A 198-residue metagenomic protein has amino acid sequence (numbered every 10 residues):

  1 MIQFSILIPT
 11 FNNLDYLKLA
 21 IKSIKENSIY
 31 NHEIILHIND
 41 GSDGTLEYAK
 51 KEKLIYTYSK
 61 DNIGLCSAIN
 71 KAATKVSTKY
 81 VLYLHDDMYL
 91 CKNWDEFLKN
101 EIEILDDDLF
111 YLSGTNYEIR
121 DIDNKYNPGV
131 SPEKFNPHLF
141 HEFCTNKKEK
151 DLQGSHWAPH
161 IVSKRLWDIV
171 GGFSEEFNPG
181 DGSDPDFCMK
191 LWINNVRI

Functional and structural regions predicted by a protein language model:
Q3-S5, E33, D186: Cell-envelope/extracellular polymer assembly enzymes that use nucleotide-activated donors
K22-N31: Short, acidic, metal-binding catalytic loop of nucleotide-sugar glycosyltransferases
Y30, I38-L46: A conserved acidic beta->alpha catalytic loop
S59-V76: Glycine-rich, basic loop-to-helix element that forms the pyrophosphate-binding segment of sugar-nucleotide handling
C66, F140-R165: A recurrent flexible, glycine/aromatic-enriched loop bordering the glycosyltransferase active site that acts as
V81: Short aromatic/hydrophobic "clamp" motif used to bind/position activated sugar donors
K92-S131: Conserved donor NDP-sugar-binding/catalytic core segment of glycosyltransferases
Q153-G171, E176-I198: A short, conserved alpha-helix in the catalytic core of glycosyltransferases
